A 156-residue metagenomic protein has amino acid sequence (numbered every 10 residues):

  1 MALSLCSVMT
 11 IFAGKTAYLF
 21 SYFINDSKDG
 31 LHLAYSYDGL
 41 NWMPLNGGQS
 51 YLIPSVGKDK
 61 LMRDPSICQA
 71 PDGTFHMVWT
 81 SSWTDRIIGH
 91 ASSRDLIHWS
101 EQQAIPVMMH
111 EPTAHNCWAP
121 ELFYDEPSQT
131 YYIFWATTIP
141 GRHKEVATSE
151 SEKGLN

Functional and structural regions predicted by a protein language model:
M1-M9: Sec-dependent N-terminal signal peptides
V8-N156: Carbohydrate-active catalytic/glycan-binding domains of CAZyme proteins, especially the secreted or lumenal ectodomains
